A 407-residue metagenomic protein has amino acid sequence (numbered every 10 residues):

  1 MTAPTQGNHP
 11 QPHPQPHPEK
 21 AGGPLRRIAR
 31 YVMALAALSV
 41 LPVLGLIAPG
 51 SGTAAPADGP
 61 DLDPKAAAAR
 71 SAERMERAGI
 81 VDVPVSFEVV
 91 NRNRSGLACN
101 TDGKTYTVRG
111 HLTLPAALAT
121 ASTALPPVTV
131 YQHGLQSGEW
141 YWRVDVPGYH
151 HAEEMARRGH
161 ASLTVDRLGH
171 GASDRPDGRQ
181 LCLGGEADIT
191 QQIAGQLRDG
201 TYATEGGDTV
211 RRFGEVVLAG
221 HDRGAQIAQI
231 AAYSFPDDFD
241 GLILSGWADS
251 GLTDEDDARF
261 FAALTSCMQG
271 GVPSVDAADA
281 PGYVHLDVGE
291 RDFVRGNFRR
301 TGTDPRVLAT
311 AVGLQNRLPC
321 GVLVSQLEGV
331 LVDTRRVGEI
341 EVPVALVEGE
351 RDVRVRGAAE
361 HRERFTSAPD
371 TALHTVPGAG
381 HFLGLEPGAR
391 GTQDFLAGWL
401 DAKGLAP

Functional and structural regions predicted by a protein language model:
L62-A124: N-terminal cap/lid segment of alpha/beta-hydrolase-fold proteins
T120-L163: Short, surface-exposed "cap/lid" segments of acyl-processing enzymes
W140, G169-L181, Q192, F382: Glycine-rich "HGGG/HGxG" loop immediately N-terminal to the catalytic nucleophile of the alpha/beta-hydrolase
Q180-V210: Alpha/beta-hydrolase active-site loop
G214-G251: Conserved hydrolase catalytic core segment
F261-R356: Alpha/beta-hydrolase
E350-G380: Conserved loop-alpha-helix segment in the C-terminal half of the alpha/beta-hydrolase fold that carries the catalytic
A379-A389: Catalytic histidine-centered segment of alpha/beta-hydrolase-like enzymes
